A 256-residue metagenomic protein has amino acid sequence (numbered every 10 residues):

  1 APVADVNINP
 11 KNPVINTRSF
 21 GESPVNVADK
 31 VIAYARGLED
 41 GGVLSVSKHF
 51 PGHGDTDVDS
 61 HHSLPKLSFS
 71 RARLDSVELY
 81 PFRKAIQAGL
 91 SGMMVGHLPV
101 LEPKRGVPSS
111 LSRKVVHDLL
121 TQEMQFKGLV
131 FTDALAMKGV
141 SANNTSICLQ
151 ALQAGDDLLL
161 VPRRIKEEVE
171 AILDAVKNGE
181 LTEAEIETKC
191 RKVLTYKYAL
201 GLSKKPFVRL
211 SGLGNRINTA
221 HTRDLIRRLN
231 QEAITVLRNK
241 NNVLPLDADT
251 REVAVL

Functional and structural regions predicted by a protein language model:
A1: Catalytic domains of carbohydrate-active enzymes, especially glycoside hydrolases
A4-V14: Short, conserved phosphate-binding/catalytic loop or strand-edge motifs used in phosphoryl-/nucleotidyl-transfer
N12-P13, S112, T219: Serine-centered coil/turn micro-motif
V14, S45-S47, L194, I226: Exposed boundary/loop context
I15-F20: Charged, often glycine-rich, active-site loop that binds/positions anionic groups
E22-K177, T182-E185: Second-shell residues forming the walls of enzyme active-site clefts
Q122-E123, A142-L256: Preference for extracellular/luminal or secreted protein segments
